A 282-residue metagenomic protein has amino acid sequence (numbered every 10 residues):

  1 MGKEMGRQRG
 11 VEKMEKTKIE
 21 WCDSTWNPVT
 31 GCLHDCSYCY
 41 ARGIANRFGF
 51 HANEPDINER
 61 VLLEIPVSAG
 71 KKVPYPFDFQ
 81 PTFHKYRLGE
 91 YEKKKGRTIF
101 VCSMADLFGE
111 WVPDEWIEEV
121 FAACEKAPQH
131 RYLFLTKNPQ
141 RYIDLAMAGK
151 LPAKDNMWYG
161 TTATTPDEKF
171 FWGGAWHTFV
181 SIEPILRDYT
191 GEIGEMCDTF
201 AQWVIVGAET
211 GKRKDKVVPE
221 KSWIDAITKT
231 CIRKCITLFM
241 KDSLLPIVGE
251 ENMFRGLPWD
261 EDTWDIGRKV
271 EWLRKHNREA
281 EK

Functional and structural regions predicted by a protein language model:
G2-D23, F48-H51, G191-K282: Auxiliary Fe-S-binding modules of radical SAM enzymes
E4-M157, P166-W172, T190, G194 (+1 more regions): Conserved Radical SAM active-site core
G96, A175-W176, A201, C235: Short, well-ordered alpha-helix to beta-strand connector turns
I99, Y132, M157-T161, T178-I182 (+2 more regions): Hydrophobic faces of well-ordered beta-strands that scaffold small-molecule active sites in alpha/beta enzyme cores
M104-D106, K137-P139, T162-P166, E183-R187 (+2 more regions): Active-site beta-loop-alpha junctions enriched in small/polar residues
D144, Y159-G173, H177-G194, K212-T230: Glycine-rich beta-alpha loop elements in corrinoid/cobalamin-binding modules across cobalamin-dependent enzymes
